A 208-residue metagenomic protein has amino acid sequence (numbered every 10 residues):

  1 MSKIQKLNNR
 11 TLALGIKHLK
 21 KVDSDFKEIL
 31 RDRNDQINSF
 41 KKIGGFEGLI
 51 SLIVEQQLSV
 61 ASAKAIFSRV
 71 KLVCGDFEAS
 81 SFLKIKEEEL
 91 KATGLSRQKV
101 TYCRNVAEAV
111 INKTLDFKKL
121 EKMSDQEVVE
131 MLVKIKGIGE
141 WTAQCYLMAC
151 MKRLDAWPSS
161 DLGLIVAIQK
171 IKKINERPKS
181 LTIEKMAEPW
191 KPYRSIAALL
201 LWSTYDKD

Functional and structural regions predicted by a protein language model:
M1-I37, Q126, E140-D208: C-terminal accessory module of base-excision DNA glycosylases/AP lyases that mediates lesion recognition and DNA
I4, S24-D25, L58-S59, A63-K134 (+2 more regions): Alpha-helical ds-nucleic-acid-binding substructure associated with the helix-hairpin-helix region of base-excision DNA
L14, H18-S68, L72-G75: A positional/architectural concept
N38, S62, F82, F117-L120 (+2 more regions): Short, surface-exposed helix-loop/turn micro-motifs enriched in polar/charged residues
G48-I53, I85-E89, E127-M131, C145 (+3 more regions): A general alpha-helix detector
L49-V54, C103-A107, Y146, A197-L201: Short alpha-helical scaffolding segments that buttress acidic/His motifs in well-ordered protein cores
Q57-A63, I111-L115, M151-A156, T204-D208: Short helix-capping/linker segments at secondary-structure and domain boundaries
